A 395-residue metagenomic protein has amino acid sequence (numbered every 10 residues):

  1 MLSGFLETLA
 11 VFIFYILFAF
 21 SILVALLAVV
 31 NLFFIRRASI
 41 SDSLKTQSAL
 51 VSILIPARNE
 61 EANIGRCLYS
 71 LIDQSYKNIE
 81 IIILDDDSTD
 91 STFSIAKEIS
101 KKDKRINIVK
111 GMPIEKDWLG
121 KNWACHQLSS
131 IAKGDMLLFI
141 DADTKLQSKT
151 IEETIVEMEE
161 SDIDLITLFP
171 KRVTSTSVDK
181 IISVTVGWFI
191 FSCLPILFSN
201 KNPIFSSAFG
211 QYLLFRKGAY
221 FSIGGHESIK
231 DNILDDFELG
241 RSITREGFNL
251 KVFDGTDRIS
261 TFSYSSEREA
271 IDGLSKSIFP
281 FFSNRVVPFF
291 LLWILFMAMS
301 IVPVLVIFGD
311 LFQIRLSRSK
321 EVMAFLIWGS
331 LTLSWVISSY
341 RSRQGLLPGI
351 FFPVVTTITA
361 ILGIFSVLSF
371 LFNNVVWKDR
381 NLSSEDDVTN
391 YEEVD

Functional and structural regions predicted by a protein language model:
M1-T46, I196, T359: N-terminal membrane-anchoring/stem segments of glycan-assembly enzymes
F34-I40, E60-D73: Short, well-formed alpha-helical segments that are part of the catalytic scaffolds of diverse glycosyltransferases
A49-S52, E80: Cell-envelope/extracellular polymer assembly enzymes that use nucleotide-activated donors
L68-I114: Acidic donor-binding segment of Leloir-type glycosyltransferases
S91, A142-E157: Acidic donor-binding/catalytic loop of UDP-sugar-dependent glycosyltransferases, especially processive GT2
I108-S130, E153, E157-S222, E227 (+3 more regions): Long helical/loop segments within the catalytic core of UDP-sugar-dependent glycosyltransferases, especially the large
M158-S161, L165-I190, G218-F221, H226-P288 (+2 more regions): Catalytic donor/gating beta->alpha subdomain of glycosyltransferases that bind UDP-sugars
F289-N373: Membrane-embedded multi-pass helical conduit in multi-pass membrane proteins, especially envelope-biosynthetic
